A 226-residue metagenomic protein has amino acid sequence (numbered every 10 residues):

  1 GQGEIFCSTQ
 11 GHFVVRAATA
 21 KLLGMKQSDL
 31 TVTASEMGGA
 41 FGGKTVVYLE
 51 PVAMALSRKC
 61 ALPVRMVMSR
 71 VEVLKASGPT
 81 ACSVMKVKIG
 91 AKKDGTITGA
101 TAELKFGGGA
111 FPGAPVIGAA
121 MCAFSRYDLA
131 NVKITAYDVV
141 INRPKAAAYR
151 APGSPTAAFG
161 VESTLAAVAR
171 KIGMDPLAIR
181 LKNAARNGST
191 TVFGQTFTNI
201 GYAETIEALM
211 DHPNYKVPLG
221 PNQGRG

Functional and structural regions predicted by a protein language model:
G1-G226: Structural alpha/beta core scaffold segments of enzyme domains
